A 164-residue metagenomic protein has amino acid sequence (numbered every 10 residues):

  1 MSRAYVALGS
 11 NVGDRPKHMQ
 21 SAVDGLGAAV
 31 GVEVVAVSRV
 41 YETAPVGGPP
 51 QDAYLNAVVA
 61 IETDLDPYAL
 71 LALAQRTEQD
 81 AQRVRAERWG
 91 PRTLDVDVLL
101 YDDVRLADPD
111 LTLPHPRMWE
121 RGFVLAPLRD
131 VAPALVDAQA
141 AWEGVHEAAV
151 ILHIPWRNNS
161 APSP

Functional and structural regions predicted by a protein language model:
M1-V32, S38-A44: N-terminal beta1-alpha1 ligand-phosphate binding loop
L8-S10, T63, R129: Short, structured patches in soluble enzyme cores that scaffold and shape functional sites
G31, P45-L55, L65-P164: Flexible, gly/pro- and Lys/Arg-enriched active-site loops
